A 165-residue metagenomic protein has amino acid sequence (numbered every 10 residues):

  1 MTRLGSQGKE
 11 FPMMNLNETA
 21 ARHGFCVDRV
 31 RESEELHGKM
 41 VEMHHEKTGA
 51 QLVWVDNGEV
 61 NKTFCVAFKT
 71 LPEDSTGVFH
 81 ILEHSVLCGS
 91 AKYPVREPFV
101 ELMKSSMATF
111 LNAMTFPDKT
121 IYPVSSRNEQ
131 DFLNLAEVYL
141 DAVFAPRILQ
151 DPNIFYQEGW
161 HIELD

Functional and structural regions predicted by a protein language model:
R3-P12: Short, Lys/Arg-enriched N-terminal segments with co-localized hydrophobic residues within the first ~10-30 amino acids
P12, D28-R29, K62-K69, L164-D165: Short N-terminal helix-initiation segments at or just after the protein's N-terminus
M14-E59: N- or domain-start disorder-to-order transition segments that initiate the globular core
R29-H37, E137-R147, Q157: Charged/polar interaction segments and conserved charged motifs
E34, K47, T115, G159 (+1 more regions): Solvent-exposed, flexible loop/coil residues
G38, D56-L135, D141, N153: M16/MPP (pitrilysin/insulinase) zinc-metallopeptidase core fold and M16-derived inactive scaffolds
A145-D165: Acidic/histidine-enriched alpha-helical segments
